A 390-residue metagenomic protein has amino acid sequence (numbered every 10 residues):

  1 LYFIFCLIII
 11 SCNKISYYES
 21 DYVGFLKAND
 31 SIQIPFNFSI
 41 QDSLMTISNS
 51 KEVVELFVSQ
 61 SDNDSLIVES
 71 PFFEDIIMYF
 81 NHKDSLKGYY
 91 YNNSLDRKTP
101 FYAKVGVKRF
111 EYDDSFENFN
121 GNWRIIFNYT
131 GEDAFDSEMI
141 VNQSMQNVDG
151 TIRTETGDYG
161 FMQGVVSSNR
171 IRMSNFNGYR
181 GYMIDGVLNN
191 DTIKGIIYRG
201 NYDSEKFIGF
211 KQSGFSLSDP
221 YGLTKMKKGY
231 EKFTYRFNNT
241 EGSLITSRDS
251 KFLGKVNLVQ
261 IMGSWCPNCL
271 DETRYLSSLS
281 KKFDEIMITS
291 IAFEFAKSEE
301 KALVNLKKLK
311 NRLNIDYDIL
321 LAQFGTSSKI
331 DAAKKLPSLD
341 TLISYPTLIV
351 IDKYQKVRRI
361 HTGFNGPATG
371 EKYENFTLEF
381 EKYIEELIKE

Functional and structural regions predicted by a protein language model:
Y18-N81, D114-L188: Central antiparallel beta-sheet cores of small beta-barrel/beta-sandwich binding domains
Y90-N122, I126-T130, G160-Q163, I197-Y230: Edge beta-strand at a domain terminus
Q212-D249, F324: N-terminal "domain-start" segment that seeds a small globular fold
I245-L276, T289: Short active-site neighborhood of thiol/selenol oxidoreductases, capturing the structured segment around
D271-N314, G325-A333: Structural microenvironment flanking redox-active thiols in thiol-disulfide oxidoreductases
N314-D318, K335-I349: Structural micro-motif
S344-E390: Thiol-/selenol-based redox modules, centered on thioredoxin-like and closely related oxidoreductase domains
